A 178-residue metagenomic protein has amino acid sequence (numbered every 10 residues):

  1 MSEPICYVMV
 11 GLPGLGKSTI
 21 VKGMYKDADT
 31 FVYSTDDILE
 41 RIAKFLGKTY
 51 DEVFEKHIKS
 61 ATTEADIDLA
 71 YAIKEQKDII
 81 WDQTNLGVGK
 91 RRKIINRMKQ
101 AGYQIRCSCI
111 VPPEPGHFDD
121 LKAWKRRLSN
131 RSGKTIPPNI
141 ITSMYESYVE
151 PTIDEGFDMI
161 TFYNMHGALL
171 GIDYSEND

Functional and structural regions predicted by a protein language model:
M1-E3, A72-I73: Phosphate-binding P-loop
S2-V10, L15-F31, K56, R106 (+1 more regions): Conserved GTP-binding G-domain of TRAFAC-class P-loop NTPases and closely related GTPase folds
V10-G11, T35, W81-T84: Short His-Asn-centered micro-motif
P13, E40, L86: Short, catalytically relevant binding-site loops at active-site mouths
S18-K77, G116, K125-R126: Conserved substrate/cofactor phosphate-moiety recognition/catalytic segment in nucleotide-dependent phosphotransferases
K44, K90-R92, I172: Short glycine-/acidic-enriched loop or helix-start segments at secondary-structure transitions that form or flank
T49-E52, K99, N130-G133: Short, hinge-like loop/turn segments at secondary-structure boundaries
K56-P112: Glycine-rich phosphate-binding loop used to anchor ATP phosphates in small-molecule kinases, encompassing both
